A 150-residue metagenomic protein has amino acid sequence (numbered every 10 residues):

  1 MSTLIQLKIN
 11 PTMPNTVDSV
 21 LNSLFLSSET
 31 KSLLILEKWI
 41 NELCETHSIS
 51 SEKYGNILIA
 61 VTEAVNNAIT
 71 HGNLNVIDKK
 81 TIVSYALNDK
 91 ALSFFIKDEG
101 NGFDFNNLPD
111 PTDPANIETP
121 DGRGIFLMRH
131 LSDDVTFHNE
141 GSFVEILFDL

Functional and structural regions predicted by a protein language model:
S2-N22, I69-L150: Conserved beta-strand-loop-beta-strand hairpin that lines the nucleotide-binding pocket of ATP/GTP-utilizing enzymes
N22-L34: STAS-typified acidic loop motif
S28, I49-E52, V76: Structural signature of the histidine kinase catalytic ATP-binding subdomain
K31, I35-K38, E52: Long cytosolic heptad-repeat coiled-coil signaling/dimerization helices of two-component/chemosensory receptors
E37, E63, E145: Acidic-residue sensor for enzyme active/binding pockets
I40-T62, I117-E118: Conserved short strand/loop->alpha-helix "switch" segment adjacent to the catalytic nucleotide/phosphoryl-transfer site
T62, N66, T70: Short alpha-helix lining the ATP-binding pocket of the histidine-kinase-like ATPase
